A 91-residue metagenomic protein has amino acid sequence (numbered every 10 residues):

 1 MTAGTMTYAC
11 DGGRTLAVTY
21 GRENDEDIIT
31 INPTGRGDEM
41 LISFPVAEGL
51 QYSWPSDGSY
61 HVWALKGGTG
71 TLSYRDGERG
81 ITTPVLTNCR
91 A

Functional and structural regions predicted by a protein language model:
M1-A91: Cysteine-centric segments in proteins
